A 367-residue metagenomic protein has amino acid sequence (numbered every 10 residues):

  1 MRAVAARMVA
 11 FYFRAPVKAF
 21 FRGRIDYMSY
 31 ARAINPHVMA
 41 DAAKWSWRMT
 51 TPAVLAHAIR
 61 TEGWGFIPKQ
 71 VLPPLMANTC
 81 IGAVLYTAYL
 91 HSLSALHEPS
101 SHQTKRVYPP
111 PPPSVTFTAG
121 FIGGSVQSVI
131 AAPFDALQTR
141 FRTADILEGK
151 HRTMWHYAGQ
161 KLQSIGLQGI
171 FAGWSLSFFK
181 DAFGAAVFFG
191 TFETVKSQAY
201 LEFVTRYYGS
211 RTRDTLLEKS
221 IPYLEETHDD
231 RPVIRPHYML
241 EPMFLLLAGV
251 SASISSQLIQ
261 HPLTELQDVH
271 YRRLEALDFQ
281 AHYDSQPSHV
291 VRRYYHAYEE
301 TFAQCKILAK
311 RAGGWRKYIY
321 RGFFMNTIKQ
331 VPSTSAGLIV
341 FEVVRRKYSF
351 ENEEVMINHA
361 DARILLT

Functional and structural regions predicted by a protein language model:
M1-T367: Matrix-facing interhelical linker segments
